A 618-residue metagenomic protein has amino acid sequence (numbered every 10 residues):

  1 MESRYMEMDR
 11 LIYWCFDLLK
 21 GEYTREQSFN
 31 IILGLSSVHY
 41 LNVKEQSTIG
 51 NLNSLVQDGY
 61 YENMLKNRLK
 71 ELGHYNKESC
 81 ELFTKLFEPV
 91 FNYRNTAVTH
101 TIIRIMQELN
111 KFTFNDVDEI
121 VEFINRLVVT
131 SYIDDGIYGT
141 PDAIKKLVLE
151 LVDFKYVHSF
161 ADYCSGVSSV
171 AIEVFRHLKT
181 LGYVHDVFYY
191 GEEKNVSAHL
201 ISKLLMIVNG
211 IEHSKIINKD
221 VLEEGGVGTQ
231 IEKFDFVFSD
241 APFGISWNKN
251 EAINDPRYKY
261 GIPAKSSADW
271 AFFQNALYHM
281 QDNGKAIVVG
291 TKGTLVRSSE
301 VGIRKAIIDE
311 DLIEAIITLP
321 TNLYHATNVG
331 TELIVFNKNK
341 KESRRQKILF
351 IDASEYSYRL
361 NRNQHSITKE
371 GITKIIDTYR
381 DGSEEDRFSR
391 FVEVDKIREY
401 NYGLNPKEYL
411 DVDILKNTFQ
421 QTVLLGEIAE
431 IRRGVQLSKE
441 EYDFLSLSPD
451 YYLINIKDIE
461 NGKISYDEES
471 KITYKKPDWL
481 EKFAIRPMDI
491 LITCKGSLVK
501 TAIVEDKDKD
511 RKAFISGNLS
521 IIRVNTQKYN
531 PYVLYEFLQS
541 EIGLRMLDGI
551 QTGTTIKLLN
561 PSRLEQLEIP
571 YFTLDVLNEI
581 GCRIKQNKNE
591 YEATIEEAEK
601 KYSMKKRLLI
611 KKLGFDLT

Functional and structural regions predicted by a protein language model:
M1-D58, T291: Non-catalytic accessory regions of SAM-dependent methyltransferases
S36, Y40-I133: Long recognition/docking surfaces used for binding and targeting
D134-S239, G244-S246, T291-G293, I303-R304 (+1 more regions): Conserved S-adenosyl-L-methionine
Q230-E430: A conserved structural/catalytic subdomain of Rossmann-like adenosyl-cofactor enzymes
P320, L480-Q539: A short beta-sheet element
I334, K407, R511-S520, Y529 (+1 more regions): A short glycine-rich beta-alpha junction/loop motif
T378-S448, E568-T618: Non-catalytic DNA-recognition/assembly elements of restriction-modification systems
T422-Y442, K457-P487: Sequence-specific dsDNA recognition surfaces
